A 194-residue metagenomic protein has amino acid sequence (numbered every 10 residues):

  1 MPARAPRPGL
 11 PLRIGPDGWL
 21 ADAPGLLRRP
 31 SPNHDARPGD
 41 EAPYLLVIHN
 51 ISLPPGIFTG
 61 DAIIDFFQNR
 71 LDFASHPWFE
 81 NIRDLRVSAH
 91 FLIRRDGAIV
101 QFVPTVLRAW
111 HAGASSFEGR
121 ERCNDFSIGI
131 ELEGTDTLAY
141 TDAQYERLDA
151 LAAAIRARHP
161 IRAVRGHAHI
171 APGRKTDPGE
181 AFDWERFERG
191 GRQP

Functional and structural regions predicted by a protein language model:
M1-E121: N-terminal catalytic cores of peptidoglycan-degrading enzymes
P2-D22, E121-S127, T135-P194: Basic/polar, cationic surfaces and motifs that engage anionic cell-wall and phosphate/carboxylate ligands
I93, E133-G134: A structured binding-face within diverse protein domains that lines the active/interaction site
